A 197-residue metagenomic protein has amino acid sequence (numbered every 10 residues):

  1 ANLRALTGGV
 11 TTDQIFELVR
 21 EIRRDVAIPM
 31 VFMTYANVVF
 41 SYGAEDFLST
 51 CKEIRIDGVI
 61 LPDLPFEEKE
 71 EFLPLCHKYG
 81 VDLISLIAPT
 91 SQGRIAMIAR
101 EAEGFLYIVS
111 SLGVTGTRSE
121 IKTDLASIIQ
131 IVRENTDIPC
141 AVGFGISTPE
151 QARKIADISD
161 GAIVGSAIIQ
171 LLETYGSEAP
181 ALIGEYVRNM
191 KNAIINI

Functional and structural regions predicted by a protein language model:
T7-I22, F40-E45, L61-K78, S91-M97 (+3 more regions): Active-site-adjacent beta->alpha loops and helix N-cap segments on the catalytic face of soluble alpha/beta enzymes
R24-M30, I56-D57, Y79-V81, E103-G104 (+2 more regions): Short, well-ordered coil/turn segments that N-cap beta-strands
M30-T34, V59-L61, L83-I87, L106-I108 (+2 more regions): Hydrophobic faces of well-ordered beta-strands that scaffold small-molecule active sites in alpha/beta enzyme cores
C51, I98, I155, G165 (+1 more regions): Conserved, mostly hydrophobic/aromatic
I54-I60, P65-E68, S110-G116, G145-I146 (+1 more regions): Glycine-rich phosphate-binding active-site loops on the catalytic face of alpha/beta enzymes
V81-G116: Histidine/lysine/aspartate-rich catalytic loop segments that bind and position anionic ligands
S91-R100, V142, I146-A162: Catalytic cores of alpha/beta
Q170-I197: C-terminal helical cap(s) of enzyme catalytic domains, especially alpha/beta-barrels
